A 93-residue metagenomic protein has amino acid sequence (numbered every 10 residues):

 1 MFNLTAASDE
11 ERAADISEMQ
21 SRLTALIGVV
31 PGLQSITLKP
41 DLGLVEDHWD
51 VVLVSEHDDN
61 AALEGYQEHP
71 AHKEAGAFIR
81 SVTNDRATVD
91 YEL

Functional and structural regions predicted by a protein language model:
M1-D50, D58-G65, Y91-L93: Short S/T/G/P-rich N-terminal loop/turn motif that feeds into the first structured element of a domain
H57-V82: C-terminal structural segments of small proteins and small subunits
